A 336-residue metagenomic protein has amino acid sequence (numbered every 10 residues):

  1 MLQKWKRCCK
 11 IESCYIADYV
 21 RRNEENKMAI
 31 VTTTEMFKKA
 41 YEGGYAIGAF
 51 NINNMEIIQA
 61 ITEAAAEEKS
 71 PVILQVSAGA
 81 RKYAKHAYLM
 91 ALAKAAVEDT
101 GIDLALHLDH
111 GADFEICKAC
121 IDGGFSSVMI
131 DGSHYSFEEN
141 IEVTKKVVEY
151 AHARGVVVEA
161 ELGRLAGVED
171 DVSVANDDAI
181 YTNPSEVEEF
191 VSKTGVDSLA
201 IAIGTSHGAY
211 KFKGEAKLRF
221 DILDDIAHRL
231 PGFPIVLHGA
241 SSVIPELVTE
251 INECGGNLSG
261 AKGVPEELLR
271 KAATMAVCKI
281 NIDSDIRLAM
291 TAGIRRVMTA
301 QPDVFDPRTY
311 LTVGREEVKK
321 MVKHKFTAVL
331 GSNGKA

Functional and structural regions predicted by a protein language model:
C8-K27: Short, Lys/Arg-enriched N-terminal segments with co-localized hydrophobic residues within the first ~10-30 amino acids
M28-G48: N-terminal amphipathic alpha-helix/helix-capping segment at the start of soluble metabolic enzymes
T33-F37, N54-Q75, G79, Y88-T100 (+5 more regions): Alpha/beta enzyme core
Y88, K211-E215, P245-N252, A273 (+1 more regions): Histidine/acidic-residue-rich catalytic or RNA/ligand-binding cores of hydrolases and nuclease-related proteins
L237-V243: Long, repeat-rich segments with strong aromatic
E253-L258, V264-A336: C-terminal alpha-helical cap/extension of soluble enzyme domains
